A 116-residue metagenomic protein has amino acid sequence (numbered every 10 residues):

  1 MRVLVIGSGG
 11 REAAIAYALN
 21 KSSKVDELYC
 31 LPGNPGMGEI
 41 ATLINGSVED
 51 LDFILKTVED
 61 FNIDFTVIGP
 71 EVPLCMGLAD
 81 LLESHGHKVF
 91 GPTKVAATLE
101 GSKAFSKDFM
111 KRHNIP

Functional and structural regions predicted by a protein language model:
M1-V95, E100, F105: ATP-binding N-terminal substructure of ATP-dependent carboxylate-amine bond-forming enzymes
H85, F109-P116: Rossmann-like NAD(P)H-binding beta-loop-alpha module
